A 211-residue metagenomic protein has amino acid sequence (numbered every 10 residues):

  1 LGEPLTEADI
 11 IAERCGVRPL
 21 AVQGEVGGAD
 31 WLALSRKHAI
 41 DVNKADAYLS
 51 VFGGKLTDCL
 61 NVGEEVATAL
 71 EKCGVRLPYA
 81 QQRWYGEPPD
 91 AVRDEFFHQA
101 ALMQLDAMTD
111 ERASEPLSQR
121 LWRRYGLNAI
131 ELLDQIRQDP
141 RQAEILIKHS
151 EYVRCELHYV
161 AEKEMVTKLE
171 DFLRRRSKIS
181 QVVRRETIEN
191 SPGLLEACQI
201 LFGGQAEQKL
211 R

Functional and structural regions predicted by a protein language model:
L1-R211: C-terminal accessory subdomains/tails of enzymes that are appended
